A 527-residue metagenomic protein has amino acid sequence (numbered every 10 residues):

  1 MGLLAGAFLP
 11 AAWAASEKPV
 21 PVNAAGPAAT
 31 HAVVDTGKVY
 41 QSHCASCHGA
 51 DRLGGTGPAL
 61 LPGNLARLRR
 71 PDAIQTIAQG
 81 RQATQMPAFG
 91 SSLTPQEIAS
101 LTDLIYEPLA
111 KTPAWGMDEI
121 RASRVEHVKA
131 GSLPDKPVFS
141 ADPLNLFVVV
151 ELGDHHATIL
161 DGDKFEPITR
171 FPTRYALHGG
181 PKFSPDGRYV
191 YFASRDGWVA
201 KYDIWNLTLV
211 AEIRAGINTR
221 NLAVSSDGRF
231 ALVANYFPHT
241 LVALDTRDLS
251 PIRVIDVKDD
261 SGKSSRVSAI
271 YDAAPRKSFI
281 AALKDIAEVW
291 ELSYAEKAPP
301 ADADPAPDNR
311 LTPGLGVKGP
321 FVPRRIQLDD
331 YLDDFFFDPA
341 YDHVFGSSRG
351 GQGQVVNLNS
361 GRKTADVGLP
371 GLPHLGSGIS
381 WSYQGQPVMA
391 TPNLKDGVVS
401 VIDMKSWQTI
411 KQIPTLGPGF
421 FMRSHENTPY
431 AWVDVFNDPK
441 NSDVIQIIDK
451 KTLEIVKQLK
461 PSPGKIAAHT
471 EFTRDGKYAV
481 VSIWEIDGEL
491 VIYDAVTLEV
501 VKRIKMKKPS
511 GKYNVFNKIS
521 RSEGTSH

Functional and structural regions predicted by a protein language model:
E17-V34, Q41-H43, P87-G153: Flexible coil segments in periplasmic/lumen-exposed cytochrome c-class electron-transfer proteins
G26-P27, S46, D51-G55, L60-A110: Extracytoplasmic electron-transfer domains, predominantly the class I c-type cytochrome c fold
K129-K136, L177-K182, N218-S225, K263-Y271 (+5 more regions): Repeated scaffold domains used in trafficking and secretory/extracellular systems, primarily beta-propellers
A141-P143, P185-D186, S226-G228, A274-P275 (+5 more regions): Residue-level detector of Asp-centered blade-edge/turn motifs that repeat once per structural unit in beta-propeller
H156, T240-V242, A287-S293, Q352-V356 (+3 more regions): Structural motif
G162-F165, D203-L207, D245-L249, Y294-E296 (+4 more regions): Short loop/turn segments that connect beta-strands within beta-propeller blades
E166-P172, T208-I213, S250-S261, G319-I326 (+4 more regions): A short beta-strand motif characteristic of beta-propeller blades
P418-G488: Loop/turn-rich, solvent-exposed surfaces of beta-rich toroidal or solenoidal domains
